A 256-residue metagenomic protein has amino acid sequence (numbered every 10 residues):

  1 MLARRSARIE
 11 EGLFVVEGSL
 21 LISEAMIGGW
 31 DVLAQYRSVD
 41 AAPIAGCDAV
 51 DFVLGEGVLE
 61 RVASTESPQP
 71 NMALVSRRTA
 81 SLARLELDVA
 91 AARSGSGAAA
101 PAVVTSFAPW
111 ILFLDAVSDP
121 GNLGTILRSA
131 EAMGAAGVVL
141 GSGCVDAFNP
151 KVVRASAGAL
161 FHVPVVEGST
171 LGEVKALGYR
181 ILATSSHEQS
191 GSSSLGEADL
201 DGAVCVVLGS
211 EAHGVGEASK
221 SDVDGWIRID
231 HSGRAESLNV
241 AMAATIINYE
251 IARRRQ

Functional and structural regions predicted by a protein language model:
M1-E66, R93-A100: N-terminal positively charged helical leader segments and presequences
F14, D115-A116, G141-S142, V163 (+3 more regions): Glycine- and other small-residue-rich loops at beta-strand/loop junctions that grip anionic moieties
G18, S118-I126, S237-A241: Amphipathic alpha-helical repeat scaffolds
E66-A92, V103-F107: Acidic/glycine-rich phosphate/pyrophosphate-binding loops and surrounding catalytic core that coordinate Mg2+
A73, S129-M133, C144-F161, E217-Q256: Structured adenosyl-cofactor binding patch, chiefly the S-adenosyl-L-methionine
V89-G191: RNA substrate-binding interface of SAM-dependent RNA methyltransferases
L182-A235, N239: Active-site/ligand-binding-proximal alpha/beta "capping" segment
